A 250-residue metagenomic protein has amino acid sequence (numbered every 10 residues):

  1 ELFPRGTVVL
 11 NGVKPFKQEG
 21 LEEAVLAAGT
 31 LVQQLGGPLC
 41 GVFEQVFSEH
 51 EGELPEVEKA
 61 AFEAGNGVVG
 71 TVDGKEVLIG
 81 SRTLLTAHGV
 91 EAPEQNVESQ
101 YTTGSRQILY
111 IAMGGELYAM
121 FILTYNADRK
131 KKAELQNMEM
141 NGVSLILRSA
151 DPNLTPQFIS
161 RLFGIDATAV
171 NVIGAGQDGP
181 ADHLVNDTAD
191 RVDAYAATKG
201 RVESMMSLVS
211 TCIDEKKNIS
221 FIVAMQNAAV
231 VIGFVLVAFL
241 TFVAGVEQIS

Functional and structural regions predicted by a protein language model:
E1-P15: Asp-based phosphoryl-transfer active-site loop
L10, K17, T83, T124-Y125: A generic structural motif
P15-G65, T86-H88, Q95-E98: ATP-binding catalytic core of ATPases
A60, G67-V72, I111: Short acidic-hydrophobic surface loop/beta-edge motif
V72-G74, M113-Q248: Conserved ATP-binding TGD loop and adjacent catalytic N/P-domain core of P-type ATPases
T103-Y110, V143-S144: Helix-loop-beta junctions that constitute the ligand-sensing/allosteric loops of cytosolic regulatory sensor domains
